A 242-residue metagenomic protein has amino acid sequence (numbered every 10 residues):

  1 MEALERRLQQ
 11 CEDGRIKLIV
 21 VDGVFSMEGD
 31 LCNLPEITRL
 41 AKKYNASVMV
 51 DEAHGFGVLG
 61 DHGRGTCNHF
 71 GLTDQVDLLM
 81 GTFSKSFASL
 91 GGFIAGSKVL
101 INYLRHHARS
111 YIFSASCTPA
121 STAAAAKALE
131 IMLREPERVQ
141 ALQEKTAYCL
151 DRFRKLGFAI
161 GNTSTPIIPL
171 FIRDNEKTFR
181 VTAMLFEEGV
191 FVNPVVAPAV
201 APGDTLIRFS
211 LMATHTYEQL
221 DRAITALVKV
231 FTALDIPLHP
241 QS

Functional and structural regions predicted by a protein language model:
M1-A3, G23-E28, G55-V58, Y111-I112 (+1 more regions): Short, small-residue-enriched loops and turns at beta-alpha junctions that line or gate enzyme active sites
M1-E2, D13, K17-V21, V58-G63 (+2 more regions): Pyridoxal 5′-phosphate
M1-V50: Active-site phosphate-binding strand-loop segment of PLP-dependent enzymes
K43-Y44, L156, E188, L234: Helix C-cap/helix->beta junction micro-motif
Y44-S47, H54, L59-S164: Active-site C-terminal subdomain of aminotransferase-like
V139-C149, R154-G189, A199, G203-D204 (+1 more regions): Conserved PLP-binding catalytic core of the aspartate aminotransferase-like
E187-E188, A199-S242: PLP-dependent enzyme catalytic core of the Aspartate aminotransferase-like
